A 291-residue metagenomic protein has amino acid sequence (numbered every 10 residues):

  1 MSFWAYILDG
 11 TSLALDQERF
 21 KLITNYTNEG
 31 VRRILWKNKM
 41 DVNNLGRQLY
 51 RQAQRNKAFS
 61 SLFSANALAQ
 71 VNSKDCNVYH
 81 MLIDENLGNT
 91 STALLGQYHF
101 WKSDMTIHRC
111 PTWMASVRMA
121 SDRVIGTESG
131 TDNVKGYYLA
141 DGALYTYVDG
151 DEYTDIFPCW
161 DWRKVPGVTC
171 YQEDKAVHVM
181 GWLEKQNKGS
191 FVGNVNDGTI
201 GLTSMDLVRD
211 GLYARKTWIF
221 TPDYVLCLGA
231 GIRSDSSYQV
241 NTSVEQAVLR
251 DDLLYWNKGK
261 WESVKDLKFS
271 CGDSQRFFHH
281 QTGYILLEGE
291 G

Functional and structural regions predicted by a protein language model:
W4-G291: Extended polysaccharide-engagement surfaces of secreted carbohydrate-active enzymes
